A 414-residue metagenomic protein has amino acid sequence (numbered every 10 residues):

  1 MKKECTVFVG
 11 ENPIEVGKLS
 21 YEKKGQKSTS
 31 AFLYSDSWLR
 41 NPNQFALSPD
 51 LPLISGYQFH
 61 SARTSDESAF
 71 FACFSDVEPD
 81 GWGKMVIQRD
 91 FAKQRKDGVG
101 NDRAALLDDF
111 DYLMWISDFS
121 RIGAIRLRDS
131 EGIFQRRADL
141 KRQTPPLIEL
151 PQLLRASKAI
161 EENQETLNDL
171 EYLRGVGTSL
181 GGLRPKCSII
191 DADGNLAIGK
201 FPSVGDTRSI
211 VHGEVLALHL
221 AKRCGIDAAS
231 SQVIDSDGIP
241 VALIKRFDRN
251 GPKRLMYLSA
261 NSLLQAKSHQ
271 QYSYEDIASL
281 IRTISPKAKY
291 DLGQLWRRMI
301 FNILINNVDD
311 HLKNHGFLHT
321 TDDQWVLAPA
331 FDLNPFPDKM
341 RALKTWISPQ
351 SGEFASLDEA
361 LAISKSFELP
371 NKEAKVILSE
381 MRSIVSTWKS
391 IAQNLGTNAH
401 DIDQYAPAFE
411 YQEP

Functional and structural regions predicted by a protein language model:
M1-L312, G316-P414: Phosphate/dinucleotide-binding and metal-coordinating scaffold of catalytic cores in nucleotide-dependent enzymes
